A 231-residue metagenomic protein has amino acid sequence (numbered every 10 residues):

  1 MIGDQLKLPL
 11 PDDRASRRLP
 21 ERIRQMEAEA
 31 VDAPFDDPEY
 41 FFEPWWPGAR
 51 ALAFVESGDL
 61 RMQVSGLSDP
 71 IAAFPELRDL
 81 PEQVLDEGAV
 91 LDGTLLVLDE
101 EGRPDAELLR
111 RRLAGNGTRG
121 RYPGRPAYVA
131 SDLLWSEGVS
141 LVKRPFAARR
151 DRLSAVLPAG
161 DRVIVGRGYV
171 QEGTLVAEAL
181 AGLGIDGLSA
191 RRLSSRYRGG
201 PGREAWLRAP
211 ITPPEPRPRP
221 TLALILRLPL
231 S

Functional and structural regions predicted by a protein language model:
M1-S231: Catalytic cores of nucleic-acid ligases and guanylyltransferases
